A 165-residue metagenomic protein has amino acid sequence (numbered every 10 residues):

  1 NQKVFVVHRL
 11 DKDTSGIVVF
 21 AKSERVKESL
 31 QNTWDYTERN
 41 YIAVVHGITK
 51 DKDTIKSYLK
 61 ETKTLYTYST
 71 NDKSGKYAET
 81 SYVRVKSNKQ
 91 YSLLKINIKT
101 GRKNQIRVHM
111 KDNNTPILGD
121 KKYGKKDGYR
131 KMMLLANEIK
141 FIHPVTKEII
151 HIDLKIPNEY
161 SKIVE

Functional and structural regions predicted by a protein language model:
N1-E165: RNA pseudouridine synthases
